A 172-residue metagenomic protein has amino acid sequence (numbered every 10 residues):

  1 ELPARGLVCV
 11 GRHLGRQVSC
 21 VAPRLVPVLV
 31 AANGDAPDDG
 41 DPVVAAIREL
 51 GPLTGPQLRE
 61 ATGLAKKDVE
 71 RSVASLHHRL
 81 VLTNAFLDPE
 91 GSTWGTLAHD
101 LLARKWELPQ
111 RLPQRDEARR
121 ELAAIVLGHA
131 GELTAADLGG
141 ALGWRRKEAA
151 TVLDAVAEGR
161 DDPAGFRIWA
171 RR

Functional and structural regions predicted by a protein language model:
E1-R172: Long, low-complexity intrinsically disordered regions
